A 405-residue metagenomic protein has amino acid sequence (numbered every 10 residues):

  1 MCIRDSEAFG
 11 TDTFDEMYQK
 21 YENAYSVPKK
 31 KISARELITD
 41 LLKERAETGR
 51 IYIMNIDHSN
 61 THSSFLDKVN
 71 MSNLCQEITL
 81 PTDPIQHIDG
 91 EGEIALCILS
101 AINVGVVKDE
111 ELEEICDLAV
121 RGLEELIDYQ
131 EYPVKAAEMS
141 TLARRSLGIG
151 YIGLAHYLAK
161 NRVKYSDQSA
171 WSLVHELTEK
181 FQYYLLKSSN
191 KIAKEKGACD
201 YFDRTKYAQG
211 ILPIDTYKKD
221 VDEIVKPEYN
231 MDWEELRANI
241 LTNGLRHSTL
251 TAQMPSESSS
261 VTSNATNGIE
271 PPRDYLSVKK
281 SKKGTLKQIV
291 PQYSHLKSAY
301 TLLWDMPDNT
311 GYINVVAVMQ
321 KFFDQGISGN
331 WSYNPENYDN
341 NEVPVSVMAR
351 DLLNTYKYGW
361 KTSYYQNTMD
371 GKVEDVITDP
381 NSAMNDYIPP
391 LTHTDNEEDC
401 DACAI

Functional and structural regions predicted by a protein language model:
M1-D5: Conserved small/polar residues in nucleotide/adenosyl-binding loops
E22-Y25, L41-A46, N103-V106, L112 (+9 more regions): Structural signal for hydrophobic packing residues in well-ordered secondary-structure cores of soluble enzyme domains
S26-H58, D399: Structured secondary-structure scaffolds
P28-I32, L42, L66, H87-G90 (+9 more regions): Alpha-helix capping and helix-loop boundary segments enriched in small/acidic/polar residues
R45-T141, S146, Y151-N161, A265-G268 (+2 more regions): Function-dense linear segments that define catalytic or interfacial modules in macromolecule-processing proteins
Q76-T82, Q86, L123, I127-D128 (+4 more regions): Catalytic alpha/beta core of large soluble enzyme barrels
C116-E138, K164-S256, S328: Internal maturation/activation junctions in enzymes
P389-I405: Short acidic, low-complexity intrinsically disordered linear motifs used for protein-protein interactions
